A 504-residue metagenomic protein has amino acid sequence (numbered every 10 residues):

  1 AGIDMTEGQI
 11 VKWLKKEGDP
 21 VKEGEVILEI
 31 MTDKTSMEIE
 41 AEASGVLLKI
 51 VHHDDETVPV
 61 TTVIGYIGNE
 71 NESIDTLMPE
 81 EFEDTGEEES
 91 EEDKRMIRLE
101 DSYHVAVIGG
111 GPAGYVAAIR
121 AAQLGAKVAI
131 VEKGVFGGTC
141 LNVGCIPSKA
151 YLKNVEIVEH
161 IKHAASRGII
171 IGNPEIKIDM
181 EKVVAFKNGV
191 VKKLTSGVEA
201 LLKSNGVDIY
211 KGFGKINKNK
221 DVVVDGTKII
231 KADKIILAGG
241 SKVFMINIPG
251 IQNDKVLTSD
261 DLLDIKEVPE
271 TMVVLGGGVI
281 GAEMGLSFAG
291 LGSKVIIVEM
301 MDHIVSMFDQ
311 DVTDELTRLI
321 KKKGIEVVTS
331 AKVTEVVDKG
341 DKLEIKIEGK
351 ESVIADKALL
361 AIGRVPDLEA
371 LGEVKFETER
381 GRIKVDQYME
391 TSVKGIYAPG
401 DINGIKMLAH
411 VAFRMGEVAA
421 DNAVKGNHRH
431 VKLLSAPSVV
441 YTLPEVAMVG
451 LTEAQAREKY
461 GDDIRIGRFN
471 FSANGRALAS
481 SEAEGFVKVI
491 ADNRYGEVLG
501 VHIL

Functional and structural regions predicted by a protein language model:
A1-A113, I119, A129: Mobile cofactor-carrier "swinging-arm" domains
E89-Y115, Q123, D309, K322 (+3 more regions): Mid-to-C-terminal Rossmann-like scaffold of FAD/NAD(P)H-dependent oxidoreductases
A106, A122-L141, S293-I304: Glycine-rich FAD pyrophosphate-binding loop
G109-P112, K133-G134, L275-G278, D401: Glycine-rich Rossmann-fold phosphate-binding loop(s) that bind the pyrophosphate of adenine dinucleotide cofactors
N142, P147-I229, F308-T334, G340 (+1 more regions): N-terminal Rossmann-like dinucleotide/flavin-binding domain of flavoprotein oxidoreductases that bind FAD/FMN
V184, G189-T195, E199, L263-D264 (+5 more regions): Rossmann-like dinucleotide-binding cores of NAD(P)H-dependent redox enzymes
D208-K211, K215-V224, I230, G292-Q387 (+1 more regions): A Rossmann-like FAD-binding core segment of flavoenzymes
I251-P269, S352-K425: FAD-site-proximal beta/loop scaffold in flavoenzymes
